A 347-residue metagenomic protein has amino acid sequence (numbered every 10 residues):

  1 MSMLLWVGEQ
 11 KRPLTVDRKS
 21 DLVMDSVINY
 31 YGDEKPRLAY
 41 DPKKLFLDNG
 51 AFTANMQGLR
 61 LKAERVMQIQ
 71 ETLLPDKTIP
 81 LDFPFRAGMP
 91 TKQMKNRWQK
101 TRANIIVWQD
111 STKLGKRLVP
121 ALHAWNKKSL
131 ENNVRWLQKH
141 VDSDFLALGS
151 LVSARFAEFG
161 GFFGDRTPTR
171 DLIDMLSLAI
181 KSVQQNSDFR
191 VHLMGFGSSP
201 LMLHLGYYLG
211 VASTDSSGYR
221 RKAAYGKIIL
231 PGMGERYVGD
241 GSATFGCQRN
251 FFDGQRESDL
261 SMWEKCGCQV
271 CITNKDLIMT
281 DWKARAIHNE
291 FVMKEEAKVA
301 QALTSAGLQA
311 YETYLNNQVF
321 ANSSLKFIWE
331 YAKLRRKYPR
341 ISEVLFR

Functional and structural regions predicted by a protein language model:
M1-L114, A332-R347: Non-catalytic, usually N-terminal nucleic-acid engagement modules in DNA/RNA processing proteins
M1-R12, F85-G88, G254-R347: C-terminal extensions of enzymes
D48, Q70, P120, L205-G206 (+1 more regions): Conserved, mostly hydrophobic/aromatic
N49, D82, S150, S217-G218: Short secondary-structure boundary segments
M89, N96, R117-H192, S198-H204 (+2 more regions): Glycine/Thr-rich beta-alpha phosphate-binding loop at enzyme active sites
F162-D165, A224-G246, A286-Q301, L345: C-terminal helical cap(s) of enzyme catalytic domains, especially alpha/beta-barrels
H192-G195, G210-M279: Active-site-adjacent pocket scaffolds in enzyme catalytic domains
